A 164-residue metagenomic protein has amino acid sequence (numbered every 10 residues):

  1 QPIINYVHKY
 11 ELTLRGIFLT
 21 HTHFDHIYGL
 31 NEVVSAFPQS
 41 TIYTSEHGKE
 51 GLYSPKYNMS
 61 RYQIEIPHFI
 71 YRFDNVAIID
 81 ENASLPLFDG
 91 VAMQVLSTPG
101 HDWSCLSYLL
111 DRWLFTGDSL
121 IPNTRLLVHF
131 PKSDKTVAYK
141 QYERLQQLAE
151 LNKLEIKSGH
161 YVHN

Functional and structural regions predicted by a protein language model:
Q1, H47, L120: Anionic group-transfer/hydrolysis microenvironments
Q1-P2, H8, V162-H163: Short, intrinsically disordered, charge-balanced linker/junction segments flanking boundaries in proteins
I4-L85: Active-site HxH/HxHxD metal-binding segment of metal-dependent hydrolases
F88-D89: A conserved mid-domain beta-alpha-beta active-site/ligand-binding segment of alpha/beta enzyme cores
A92-S97, D102-N164: Metallo-beta-lactamase
